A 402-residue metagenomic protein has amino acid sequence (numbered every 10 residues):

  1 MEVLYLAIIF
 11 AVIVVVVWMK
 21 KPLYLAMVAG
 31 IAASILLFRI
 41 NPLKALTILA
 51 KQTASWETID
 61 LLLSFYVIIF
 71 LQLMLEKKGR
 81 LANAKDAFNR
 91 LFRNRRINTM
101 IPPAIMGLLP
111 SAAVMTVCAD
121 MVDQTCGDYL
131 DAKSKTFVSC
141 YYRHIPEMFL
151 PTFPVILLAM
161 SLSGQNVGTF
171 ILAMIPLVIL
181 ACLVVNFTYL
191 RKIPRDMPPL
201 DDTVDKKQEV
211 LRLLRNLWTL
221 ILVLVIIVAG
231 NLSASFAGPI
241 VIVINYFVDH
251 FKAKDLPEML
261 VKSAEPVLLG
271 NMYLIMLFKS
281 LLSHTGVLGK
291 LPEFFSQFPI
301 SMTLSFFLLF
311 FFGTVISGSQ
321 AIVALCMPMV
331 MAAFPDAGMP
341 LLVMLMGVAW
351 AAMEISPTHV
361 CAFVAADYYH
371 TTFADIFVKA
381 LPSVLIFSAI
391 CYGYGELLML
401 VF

Functional and structural regions predicted by a protein language model:
M1-I69, L73, N83-A87, L91 (+1 more regions): Hydrophobic transmembrane alpha-helices of multi-pass solute/ion transporters
I31-K44, R96-I101, T203-I221, A264-F278 (+2 more regions): Small-residue-rich segments of transmembrane alpha-helices in multi-pass membrane proteins, especially helix faces
A33-F38, Q124, D128, L177-F187 (+2 more regions): Alpha-helical transmembrane segments and their membrane-interface exit regions
D60, Q72-G79, G107-C118, P146-F153 (+3 more regions): Short helix-coil transition sites and intra-membrane helix breaks within transmembrane domains of multi-pass
S64-V67, N89-M121, F298-M353: Hydrophobic alpha-helical transmembrane segments of multi-pass integral membrane proteins, predominantly secondary
K77-R80, R90-N94, Q124-T136, M160-G168 (+3 more regions): Juxtamembrane helix-boundary/capping and inter-helix hinge elements in multi-pass membrane proteins
T136, Y141, V155, F170-L183 (+2 more regions): C-terminal transmembrane helix pair
R191-L217, A253-K262: Flexible interhelical linker loops that connect adjacent transmembrane helices in multi-pass membrane transporters
